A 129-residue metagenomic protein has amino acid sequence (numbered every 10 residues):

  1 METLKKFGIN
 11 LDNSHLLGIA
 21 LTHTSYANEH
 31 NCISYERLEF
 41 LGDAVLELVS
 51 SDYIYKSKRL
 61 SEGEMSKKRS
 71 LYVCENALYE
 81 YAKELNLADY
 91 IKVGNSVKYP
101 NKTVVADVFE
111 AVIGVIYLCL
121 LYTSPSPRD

Functional and structural regions predicted by a protein language model:
M1-S124: RNase III-family endoribonuclease catalytic core
P125-D129: A short, hydrophobic C-terminal helix/tail in secreted or cell-surface proteins
